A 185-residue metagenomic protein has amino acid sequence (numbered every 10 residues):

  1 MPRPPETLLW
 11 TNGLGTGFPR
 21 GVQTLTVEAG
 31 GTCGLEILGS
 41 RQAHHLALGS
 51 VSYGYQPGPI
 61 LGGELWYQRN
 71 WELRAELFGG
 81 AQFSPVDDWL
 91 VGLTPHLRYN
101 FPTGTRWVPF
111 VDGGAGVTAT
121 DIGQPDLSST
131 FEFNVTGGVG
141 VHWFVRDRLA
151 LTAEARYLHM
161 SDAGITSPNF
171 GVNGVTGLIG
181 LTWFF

Functional and structural regions predicted by a protein language model:
M1-G17: Cleavable N-terminal export/targeting peptides
G13-V22, P57-W71, P85-D87, P102-V108 (+1 more regions): Short loop/turn motifs that connect adjacent beta-strands in outer-membrane beta-barrel proteins
P19, S40-L46, Y67, S84-W89 (+2 more regions): Replace "Gram-negative outer membrane beta-barrel proteins" with "bacterial and organellar outer membrane beta-barrel
L25-C33, L73-G79, V111-V117, A153-Y157: Transmembrane beta-barrel strands of outer-membrane/channel proteins
G31-G49: Surface-exposed strand-loop-strand hairpins of Gram-negative outer-membrane beta-barrel proteins
T32-L38, I60, F78-S84, V117-Q124 (+1 more regions): Sequence/structural signature of outer-membrane beta-barrel proteins
G49-V51, V172-F185: Outer-membrane beta-barrel "beta-signal"
Y55-P57, Y99-F101, V141-W143, W183: Residue-level signature of outer-membrane beta-barrel architecture
